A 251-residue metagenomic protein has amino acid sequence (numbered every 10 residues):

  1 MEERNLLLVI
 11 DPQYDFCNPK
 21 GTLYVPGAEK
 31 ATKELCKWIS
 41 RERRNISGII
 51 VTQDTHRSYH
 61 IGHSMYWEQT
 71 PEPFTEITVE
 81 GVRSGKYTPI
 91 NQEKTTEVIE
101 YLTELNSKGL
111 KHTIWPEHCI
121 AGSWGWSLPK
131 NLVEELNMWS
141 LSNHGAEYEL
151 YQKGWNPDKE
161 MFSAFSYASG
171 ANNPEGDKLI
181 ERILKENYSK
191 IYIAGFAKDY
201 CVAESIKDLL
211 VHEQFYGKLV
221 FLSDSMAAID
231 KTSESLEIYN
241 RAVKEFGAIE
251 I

Functional and structural regions predicted by a protein language model:
M1-I50, H56-I251: Active-site-adjacent betaalpha module
